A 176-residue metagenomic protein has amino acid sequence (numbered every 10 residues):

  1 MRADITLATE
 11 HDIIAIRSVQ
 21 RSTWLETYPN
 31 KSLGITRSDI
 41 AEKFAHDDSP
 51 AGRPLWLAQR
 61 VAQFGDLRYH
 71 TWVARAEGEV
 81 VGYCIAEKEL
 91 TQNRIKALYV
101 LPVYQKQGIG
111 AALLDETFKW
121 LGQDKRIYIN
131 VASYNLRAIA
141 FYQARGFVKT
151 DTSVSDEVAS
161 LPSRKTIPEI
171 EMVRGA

Functional and structural regions predicted by a protein language model:
R2-D4: Extreme N-terminal starter segment of soluble prokaryotic enzymes
L7-I13, S18-V103, L114-E116, W120 (+2 more regions): Acetyl-CoA-dependent GNAT
E79, A97-D115, A132-A140, A144-R145: Conserved glycine-rich acetyl-CoA-binding loop
A112-I127, V148: Conserved acyl-CoA
R126-I139, Q143-A176: C-terminal "cap" of GNAT-fold acetyltransferases
